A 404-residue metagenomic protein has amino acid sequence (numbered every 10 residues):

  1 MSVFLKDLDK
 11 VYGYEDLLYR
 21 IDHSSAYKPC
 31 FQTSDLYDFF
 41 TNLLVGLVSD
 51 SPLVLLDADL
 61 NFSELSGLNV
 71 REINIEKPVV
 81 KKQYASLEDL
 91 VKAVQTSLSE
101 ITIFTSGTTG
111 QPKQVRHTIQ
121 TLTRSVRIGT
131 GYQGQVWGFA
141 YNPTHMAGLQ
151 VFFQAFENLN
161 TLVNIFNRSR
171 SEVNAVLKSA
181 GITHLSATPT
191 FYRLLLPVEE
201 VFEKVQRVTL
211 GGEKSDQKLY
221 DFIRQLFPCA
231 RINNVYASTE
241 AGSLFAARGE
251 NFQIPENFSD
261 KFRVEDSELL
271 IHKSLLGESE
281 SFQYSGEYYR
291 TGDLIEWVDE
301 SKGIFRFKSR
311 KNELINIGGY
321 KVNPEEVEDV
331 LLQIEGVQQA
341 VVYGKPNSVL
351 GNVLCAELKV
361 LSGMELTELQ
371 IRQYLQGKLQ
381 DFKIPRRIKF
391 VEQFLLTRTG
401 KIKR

Functional and structural regions predicted by a protein language model:
M1-A26, L65, K77-V80, H117-Q120: Conserved AMP-binding/adenylate-forming core of the ANL superfamily
V3, S34, K82-F104, Y132-W137: Conserved pre-ATP/AMP-binding loop-to-beta segment of ANL
S99-R127: Conserved AMP-binding A3 loop
T123-V136, T144-H184: Conserved AMP-binding/adenylation subdomain of ANL enzymes
H184, L196-F252: Gly/Ser/Thr-rich phosphate-binding loop
R263-I304, Y320-V322: Conserved ATP/PPi-binding loop(s) of AMP-dependent carboxylate-activating enzymes
G292-K383: AMP-binding/adenylate-forming catalytic core of the ANL superfamily
Q380-K401: AMP-binding/adenylate-forming catalytic domain of the ANL superfamily
